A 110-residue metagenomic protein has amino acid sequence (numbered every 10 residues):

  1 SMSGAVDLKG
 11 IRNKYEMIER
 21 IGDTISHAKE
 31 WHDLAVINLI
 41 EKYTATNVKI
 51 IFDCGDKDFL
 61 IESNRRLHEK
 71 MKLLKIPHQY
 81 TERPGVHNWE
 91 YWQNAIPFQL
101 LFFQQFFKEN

Functional and structural regions predicted by a protein language model:
S1-N110: Non-catalytic cap/lid and distal C-terminal segments of serine-dependent acyl enzymes
